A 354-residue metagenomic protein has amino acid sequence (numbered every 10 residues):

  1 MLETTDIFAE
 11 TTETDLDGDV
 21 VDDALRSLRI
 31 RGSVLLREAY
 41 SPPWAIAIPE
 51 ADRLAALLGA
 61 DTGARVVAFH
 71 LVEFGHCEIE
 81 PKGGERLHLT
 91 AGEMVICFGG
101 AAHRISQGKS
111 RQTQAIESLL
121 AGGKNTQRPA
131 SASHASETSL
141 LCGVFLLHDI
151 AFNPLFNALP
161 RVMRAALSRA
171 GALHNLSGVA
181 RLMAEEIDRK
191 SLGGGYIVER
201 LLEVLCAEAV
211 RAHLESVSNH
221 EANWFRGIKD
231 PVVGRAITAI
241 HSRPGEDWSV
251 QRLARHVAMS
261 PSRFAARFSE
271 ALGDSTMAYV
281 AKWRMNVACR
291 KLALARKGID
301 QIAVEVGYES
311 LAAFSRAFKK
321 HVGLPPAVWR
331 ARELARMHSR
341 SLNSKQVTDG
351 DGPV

Functional and structural regions predicted by a protein language model:
M1-L87, H103-Q127: Generic protein-terminus/edge-of-domain signal
M1-V20, R26, H220, W224 (+1 more regions): N-terminal intrinsically disordered/low-complexity leader segments
V72, I240-R243, L292: Short helix-to-turn junction characteristic of helix-turn-helix DNA-binding domains, especially the helix
G83-G99: Short acidic-glycine-tyrosine-enriched beta hairpin
M94-V95, A102-R104, G108, S315 (+1 more regions): N-terminal basic, amphipathic alpha-helical segments
G108-S139, D149-R164: Double-stranded beta-helix
L141-R164, S168-T238, R263: An amphipathic alpha-helical interaction segment
V204, E208-L214, R235-N286, A303-R332: Basic/polar phosphate-binding segments, predominantly the helix-turn-helix DNA-binding elements of transcriptional
